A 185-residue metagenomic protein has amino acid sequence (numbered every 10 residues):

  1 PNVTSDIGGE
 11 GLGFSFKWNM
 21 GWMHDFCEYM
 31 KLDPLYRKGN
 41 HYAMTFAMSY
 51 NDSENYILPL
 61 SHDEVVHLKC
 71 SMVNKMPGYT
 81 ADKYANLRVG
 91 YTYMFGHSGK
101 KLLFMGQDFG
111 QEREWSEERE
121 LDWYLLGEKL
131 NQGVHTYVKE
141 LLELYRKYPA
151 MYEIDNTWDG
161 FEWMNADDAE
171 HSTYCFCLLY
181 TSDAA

Functional and structural regions predicted by a protein language model:
P1-I57, Y93, G110-E140, L144 (+3 more regions): Active-site-proximal helices and loops of the catalytic beta/alpha 8
I57-G78: Active-site clefts of carbohydrate-active enzymes
V73-Y84, D122-Q132: Active-site rim elements
R88-Y91: Short, acidic/polar
G99-K101: Loop/turn elements at helix/coil->beta-strand transitions in domains of secreted/extracellular proteins
F104-F109: Short acidic/histidine-rich active-site segments
R146-P149: Beta-rich accessory regions
Y180-A185: Conserved small/polar residues in nucleotide/adenosyl-binding loops
